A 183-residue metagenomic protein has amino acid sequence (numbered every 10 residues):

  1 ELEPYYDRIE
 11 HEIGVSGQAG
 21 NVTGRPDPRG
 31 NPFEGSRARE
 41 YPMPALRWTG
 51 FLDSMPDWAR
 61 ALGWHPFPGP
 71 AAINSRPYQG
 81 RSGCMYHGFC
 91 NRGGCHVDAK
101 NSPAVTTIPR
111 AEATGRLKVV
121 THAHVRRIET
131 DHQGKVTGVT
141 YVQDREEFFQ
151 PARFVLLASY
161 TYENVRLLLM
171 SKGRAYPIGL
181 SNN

Functional and structural regions predicted by a protein language model:
E1-H124: Conserved redox-cofactor binding core of oxidoreductases
R8, V15, A72, G134 (+3 more regions): Short loop/turn segments at secondary-structure transitions that flank enzyme active sites
R81, T130-T137: A short, glycine/Asx- and small/polar-enriched loop/turn that sits immediately N-terminal to a beta-strand
C90, V136, L180: Short clusters of hydrophobic/aromatic residues that line enzyme substrate/ligand-binding pockets
T114, A123, R127-T130, V139-N183: Glycine-rich loop(s) and the adjacent beta-strand/alpha-helix scaffold that form part
